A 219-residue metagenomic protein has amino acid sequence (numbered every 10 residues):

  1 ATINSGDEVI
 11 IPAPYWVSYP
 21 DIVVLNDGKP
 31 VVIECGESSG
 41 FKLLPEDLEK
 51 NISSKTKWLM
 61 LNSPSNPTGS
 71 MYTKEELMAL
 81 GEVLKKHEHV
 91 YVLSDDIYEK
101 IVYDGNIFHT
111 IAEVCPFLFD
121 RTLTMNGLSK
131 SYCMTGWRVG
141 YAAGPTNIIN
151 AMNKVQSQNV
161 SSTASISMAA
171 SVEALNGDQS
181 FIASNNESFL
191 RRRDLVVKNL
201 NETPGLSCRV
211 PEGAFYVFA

Functional and structural regions predicted by a protein language model:
A1-E8: Phosphate-binding glycine-rich loop
D7, G28, L84-Y91, F119-D120: A short helix->loop->beta-strand "cap" motif at the edges of active sites that frequently abuts
D21, L25-V31: A short helix-loop-beta submotif of the ANL/AMP-binding
G36-N106: Active-site phosphate-binding strand-loop segment of PLP-dependent enzymes
V114-A151, T163: Active-site PLP attachment segment
M152-Q156, L175-V197: Structural signature of PLP-dependent enzymes
V172, S188-V197, C208-A219: Conserved glycine-rich beta-strand-loop-beta hairpin in the small C-terminal domain of fold type I
